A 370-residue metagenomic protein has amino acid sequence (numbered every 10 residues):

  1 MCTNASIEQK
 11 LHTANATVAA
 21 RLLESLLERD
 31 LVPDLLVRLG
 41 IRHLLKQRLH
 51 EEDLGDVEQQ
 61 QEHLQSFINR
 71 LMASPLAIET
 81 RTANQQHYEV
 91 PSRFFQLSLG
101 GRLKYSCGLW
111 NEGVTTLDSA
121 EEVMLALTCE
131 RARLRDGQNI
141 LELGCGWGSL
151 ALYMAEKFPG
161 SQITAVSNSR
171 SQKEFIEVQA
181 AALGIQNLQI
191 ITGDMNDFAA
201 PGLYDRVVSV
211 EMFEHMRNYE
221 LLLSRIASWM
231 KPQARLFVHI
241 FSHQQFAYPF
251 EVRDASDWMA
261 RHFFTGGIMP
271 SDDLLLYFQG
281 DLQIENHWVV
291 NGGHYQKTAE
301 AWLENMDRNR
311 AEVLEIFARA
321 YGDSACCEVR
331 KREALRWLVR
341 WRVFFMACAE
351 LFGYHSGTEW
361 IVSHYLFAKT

Functional and structural regions predicted by a protein language model:
M1-A83: N-terminal accessory segments
L45-R131, R135: Conserved Class I S-adenosyl-L-methionine-dependent methyltransferase catalytic core
D136-G146: Conserved class I S-adenosyl-L-methionine
W147-P159: Conserved SAM-binding loop of SAM-dependent methyltransferases across substrates and taxa, primarily the Class I
A182-M195: Conserved SAM-binding strand-loop segment of SAM-dependent methyltransferases
N196-V207: A short acidic, Gly/Pro-enriched loop at the edge of an enzyme's catalytic core that lines a small-molecule cofactor
E220-R235: A short glycine-rich, Lys/Arg-flanked "PGG" loop and its adjoining helix->strand segment in the class I
S242, Y248-E359, A368-T370: Substrate-binding/catalytic lobe of Class I Rossmann-like enzymes that use SAM or dcSAM, i.e., the mid-to-C-terminal
